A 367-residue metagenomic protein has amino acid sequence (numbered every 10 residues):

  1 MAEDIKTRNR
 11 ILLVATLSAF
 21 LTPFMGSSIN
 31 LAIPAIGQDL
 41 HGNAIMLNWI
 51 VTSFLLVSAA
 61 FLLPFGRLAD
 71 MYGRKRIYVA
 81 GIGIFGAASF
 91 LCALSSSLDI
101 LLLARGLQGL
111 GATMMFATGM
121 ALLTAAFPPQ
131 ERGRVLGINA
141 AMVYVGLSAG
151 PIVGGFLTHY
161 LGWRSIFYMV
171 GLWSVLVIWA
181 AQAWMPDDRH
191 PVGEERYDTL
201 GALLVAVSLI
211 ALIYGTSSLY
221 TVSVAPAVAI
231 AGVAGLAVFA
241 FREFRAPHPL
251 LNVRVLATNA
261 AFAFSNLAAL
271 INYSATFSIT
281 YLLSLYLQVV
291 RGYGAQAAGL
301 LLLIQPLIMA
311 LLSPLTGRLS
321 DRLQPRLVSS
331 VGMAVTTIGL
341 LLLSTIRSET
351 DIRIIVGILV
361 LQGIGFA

Functional and structural regions predicted by a protein language model:
R10-F24, I29-L31, M142, Y160-L161 (+3 more regions): 12-transmembrane solute porter fold
A15, T22, V51-F54, S58 (+9 more regions): Structural signature of transmembrane alpha-helices in multi-pass secondary transporters
A32-A60, I100-L102, Q296-L301: Extracellular/periplasmic helix-loop-helix junction of adjacent transmembrane segments in MFS-like secondary
I33, F65-G66, A88, G119 (+2 more regions): Hydrophobic/aromatic and small-residue hotspots that mark the transmembrane alpha-helices of Major Facilitator
I36-G37, L68-A69, V153-L161, T216 (+2 more regions): Interfacial helix-cap and linker-helix signal at transmembrane-aqueous boundaries of multi-pass secondary transporters
T52-G66, F116-M120, L303-L315: Central cavity-lining transmembrane alpha-helices of secondary-active solute carriers, predominantly the Major
G66, D70-L200, E349: Helix-loop-helix hairpins in multi-pass membrane proteins, especially solute transporters
H159-L267, A275: Hydrophobic transmembrane-helix bundles of small-molecule transporters
